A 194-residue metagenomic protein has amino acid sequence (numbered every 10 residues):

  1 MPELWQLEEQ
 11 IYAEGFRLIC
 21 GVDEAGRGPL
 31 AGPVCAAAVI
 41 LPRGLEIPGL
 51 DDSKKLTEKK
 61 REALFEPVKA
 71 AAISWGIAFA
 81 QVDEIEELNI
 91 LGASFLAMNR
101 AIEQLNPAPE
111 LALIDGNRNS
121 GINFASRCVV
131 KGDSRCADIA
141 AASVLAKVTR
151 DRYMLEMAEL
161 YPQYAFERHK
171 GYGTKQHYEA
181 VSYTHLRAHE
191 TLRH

Functional and structural regions predicted by a protein language model:
M1-R187: RNase H-like, Mg2+-dependent phosphodiesterase core, and more generally RNA phosphate-backbone-engaging helix-loop
A188-H194: A short, hydrophobic C-terminal helix/tail in secreted or cell-surface proteins
